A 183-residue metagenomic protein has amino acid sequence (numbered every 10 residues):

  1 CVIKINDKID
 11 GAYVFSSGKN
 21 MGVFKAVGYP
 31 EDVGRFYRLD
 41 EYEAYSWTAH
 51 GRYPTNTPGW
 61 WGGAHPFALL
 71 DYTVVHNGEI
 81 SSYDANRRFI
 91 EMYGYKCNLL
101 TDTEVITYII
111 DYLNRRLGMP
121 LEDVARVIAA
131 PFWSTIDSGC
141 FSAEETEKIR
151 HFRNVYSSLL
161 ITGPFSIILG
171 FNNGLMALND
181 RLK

Functional and structural regions predicted by a protein language model:
C1-L182: Conserved short alpha-helical segments that host acidic/polar catalytic motifs at enzyme active sites
